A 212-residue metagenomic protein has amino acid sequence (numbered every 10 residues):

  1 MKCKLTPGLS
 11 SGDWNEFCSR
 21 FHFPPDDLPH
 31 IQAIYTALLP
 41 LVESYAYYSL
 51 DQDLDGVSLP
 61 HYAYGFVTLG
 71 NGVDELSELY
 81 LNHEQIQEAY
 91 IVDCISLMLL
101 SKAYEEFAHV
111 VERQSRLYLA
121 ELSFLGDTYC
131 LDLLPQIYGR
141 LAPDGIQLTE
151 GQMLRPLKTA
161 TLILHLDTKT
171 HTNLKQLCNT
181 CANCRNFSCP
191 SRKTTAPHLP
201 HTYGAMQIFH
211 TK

Functional and structural regions predicted by a protein language model:
M1-E84, E88, Y203-K212: Active-site helix-to-loop segments that bind/position phosphate- or nucleotide-bearing substrates and donors across
P29, A33, M98, K102 (+1 more regions): Conserved active-site and cofactor/substrate-binding residues in soluble primary-metabolism enzymes
E43, E112, R116, N186-C189 (+1 more regions): Generic secondary-structure signature for well-ordered alpha-helical cores
L59-D127: Conserved mixed alpha/beta catalytic, RNA-binding, or beta-rich assembly cores of soluble enzyme, regulatory
E112-K175, H210-K212: A broadly conserved sequence feature marking short terminus-proximal activation segments in nucleic acid-centric
K158, L166-K212: Cysteine-cluster motifs in flexible loop/terminal segments that predominantly coordinate metals
